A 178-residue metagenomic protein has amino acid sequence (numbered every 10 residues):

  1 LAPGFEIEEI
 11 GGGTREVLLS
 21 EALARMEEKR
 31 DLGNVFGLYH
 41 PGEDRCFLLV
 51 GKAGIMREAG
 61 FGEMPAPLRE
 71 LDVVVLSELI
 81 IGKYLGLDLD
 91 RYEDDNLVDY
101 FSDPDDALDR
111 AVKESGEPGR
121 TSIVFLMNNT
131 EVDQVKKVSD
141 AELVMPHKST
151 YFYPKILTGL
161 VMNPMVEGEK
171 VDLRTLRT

Functional and structural regions predicted by a protein language model:
L1-T178: Surface-exposed, charge/polar-rich loops and edge strands
